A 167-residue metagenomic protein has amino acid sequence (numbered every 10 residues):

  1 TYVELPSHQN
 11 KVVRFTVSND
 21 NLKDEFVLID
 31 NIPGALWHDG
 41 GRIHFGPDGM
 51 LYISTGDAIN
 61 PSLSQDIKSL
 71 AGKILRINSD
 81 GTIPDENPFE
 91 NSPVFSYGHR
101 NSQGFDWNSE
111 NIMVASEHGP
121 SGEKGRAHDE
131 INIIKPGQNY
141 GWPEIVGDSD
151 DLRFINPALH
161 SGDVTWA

Functional and structural regions predicted by a protein language model:
T1-S62, G104-P120, D163-A167: Acidic, Gly/Ser/Thr-rich repeat motifs that build Ca2+-stabilized beta-propeller blades
D57-A167: Beta-propeller domain segments
